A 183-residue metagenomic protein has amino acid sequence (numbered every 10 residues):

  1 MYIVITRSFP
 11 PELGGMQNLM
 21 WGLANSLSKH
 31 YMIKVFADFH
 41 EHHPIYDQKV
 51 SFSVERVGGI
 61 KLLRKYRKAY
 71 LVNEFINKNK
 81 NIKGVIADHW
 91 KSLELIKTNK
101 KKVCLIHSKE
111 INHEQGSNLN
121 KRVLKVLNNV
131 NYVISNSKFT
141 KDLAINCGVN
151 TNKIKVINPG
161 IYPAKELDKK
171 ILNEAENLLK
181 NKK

Functional and structural regions predicted by a protein language model:
M1-I3: Extreme N-terminal starter segment of soluble prokaryotic enzymes
T6-L13, L19-R64: N-terminal strand-loop element at the rim of the active site of nucleotide-sugar-dependent glycosyltransferases
E12, L63, S92-E94, V103-N118 (+1 more regions): A short, histidine- and acid-enriched strand-loop-helix "catalytic/donor-clamping" loop that lines the nucleotide-sugar
F39, F139, G160: Carbohydrate-associated surface elements
Y70-K80: Short, well-structured alpha-helical segments in soluble
V85-I86, N129-S137: A short beta-strand/loop micro-motif in the catalytic core of glycosyltransferases that engages the nucleotide-sugar
I86-S92: Short His-centered aromatic/hydrophobic patch
E166-K182: A short helix/loop element that forms part of the nucleotide-sugar donor recognition site in Leloir-type
